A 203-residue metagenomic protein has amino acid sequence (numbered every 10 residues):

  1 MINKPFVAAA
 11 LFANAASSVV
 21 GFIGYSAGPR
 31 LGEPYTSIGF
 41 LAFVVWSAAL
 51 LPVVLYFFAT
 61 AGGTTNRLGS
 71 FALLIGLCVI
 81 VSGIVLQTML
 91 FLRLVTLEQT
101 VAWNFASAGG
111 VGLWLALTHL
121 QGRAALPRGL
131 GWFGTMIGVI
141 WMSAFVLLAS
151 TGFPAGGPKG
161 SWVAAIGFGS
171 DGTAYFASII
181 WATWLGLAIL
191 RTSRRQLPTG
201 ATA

Functional and structural regions predicted by a protein language model:
M1-A203: Hydrophobic, aromatic-enriched alpha-helical segments typical of multi-pass transmembrane helices
